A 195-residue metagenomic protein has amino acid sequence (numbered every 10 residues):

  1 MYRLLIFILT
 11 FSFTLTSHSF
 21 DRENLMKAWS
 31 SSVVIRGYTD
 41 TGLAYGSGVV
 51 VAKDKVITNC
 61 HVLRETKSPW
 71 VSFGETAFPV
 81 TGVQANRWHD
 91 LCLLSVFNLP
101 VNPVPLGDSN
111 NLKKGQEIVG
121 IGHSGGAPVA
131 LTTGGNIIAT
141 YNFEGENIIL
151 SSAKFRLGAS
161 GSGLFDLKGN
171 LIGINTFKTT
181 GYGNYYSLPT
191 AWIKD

Functional and structural regions predicted by a protein language model:
L5-S12: Bacterial N-terminal signal peptides
T14-T16: N-terminal signal peptide c-region/cleavage motif recognized by signal peptidases
S19-K27, D40-T41, V51, P69-P100 (+3 more regions): Conserved catalytic-core segment of clan PA serine endopeptidases
F20-N24, V62, N102-I148, F155-A159 (+1 more regions): Flexible, gly/ser-rich surface segments that form the specificity/activation loops bordering the active-site cleft
F20-R22, S32-K53, N59, A77-P79 (+3 more regions): A conserved glycine-rich beta-strand in the N-terminal activation segment of trypsin-fold
V49, K154-N175: Catalytic nucleophile loop of clan PA
V51, L63-R64, L112, F165: Short, well-ordered loop/turn sites that connect or cap secondary structure elements
Y186-D195: Pro/Ala/Gly-rich low-complexity, hydrophilic intrinsically disordered segments
